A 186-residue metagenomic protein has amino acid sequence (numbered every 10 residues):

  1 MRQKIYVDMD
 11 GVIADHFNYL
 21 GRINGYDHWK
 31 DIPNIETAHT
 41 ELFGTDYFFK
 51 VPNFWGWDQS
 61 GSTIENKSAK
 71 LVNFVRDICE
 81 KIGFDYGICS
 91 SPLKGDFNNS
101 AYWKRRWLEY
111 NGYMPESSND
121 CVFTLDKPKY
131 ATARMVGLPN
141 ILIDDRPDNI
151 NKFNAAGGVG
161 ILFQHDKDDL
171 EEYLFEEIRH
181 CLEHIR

Functional and structural regions predicted by a protein language model:
M1-V51, A155: Active-site neighborhood of HAD-like aspartate-dependent phosphohydrolases
K4, V122-D148, F153: Conserved Lys-Pro-Asp/Glu-containing loop-to-beta segment of HAD-superfamily phosphomonoesterases, centered on
G11-A14, Y19-L20, S91-D96, D126-Y130 (+2 more regions): Short, solvent-exposed loop/turn segments at secondary-structure junctions
I32-A38, F43-I88, F97-Y102: Short, acidic loop-to-helix structural element flanking the phosphoryl-transfer center in phosphate-processing enzymes
D85-G87, V122, I141, I161: A structural signal for isolated positions on well-ordered beta-strands in alpha/beta enzyme cores
G87-F97, A101-R105, E109-A131: A short, structured active-site edge motif that brings together acidic residues
I141-F175: Acidic, Mg2+-coordinating phosphoryl-transfer loop and its flanking beta/alpha structural elements, shared across
L170-R186: Basic, glycine-rich
